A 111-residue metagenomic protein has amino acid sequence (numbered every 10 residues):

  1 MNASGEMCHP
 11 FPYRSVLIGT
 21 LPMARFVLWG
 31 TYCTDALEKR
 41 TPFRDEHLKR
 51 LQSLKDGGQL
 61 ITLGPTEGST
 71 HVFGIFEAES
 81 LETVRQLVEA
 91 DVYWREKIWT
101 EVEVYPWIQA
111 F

Functional and structural regions predicted by a protein language model:
F11-Y13: Aromatic (phenylalanine/tyrosine) cluster motif
L17-F111: Conserved, structured core segments of small domains
